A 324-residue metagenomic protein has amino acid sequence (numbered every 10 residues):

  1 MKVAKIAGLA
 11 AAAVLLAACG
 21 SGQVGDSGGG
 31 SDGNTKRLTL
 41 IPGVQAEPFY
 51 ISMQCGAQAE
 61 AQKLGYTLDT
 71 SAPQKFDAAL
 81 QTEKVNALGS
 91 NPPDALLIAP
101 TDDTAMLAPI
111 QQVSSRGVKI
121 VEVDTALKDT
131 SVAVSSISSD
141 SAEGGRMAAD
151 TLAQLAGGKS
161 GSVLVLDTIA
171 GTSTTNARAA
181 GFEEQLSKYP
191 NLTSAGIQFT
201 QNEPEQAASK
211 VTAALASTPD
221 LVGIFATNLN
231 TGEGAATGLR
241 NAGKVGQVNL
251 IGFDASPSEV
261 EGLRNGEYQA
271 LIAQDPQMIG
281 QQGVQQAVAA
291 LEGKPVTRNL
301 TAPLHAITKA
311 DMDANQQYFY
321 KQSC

Functional and structural regions predicted by a protein language model:
K2-G8, L16-C324: A residue-level marker of the well-folded mature domains of exported/periplasmic proteins
